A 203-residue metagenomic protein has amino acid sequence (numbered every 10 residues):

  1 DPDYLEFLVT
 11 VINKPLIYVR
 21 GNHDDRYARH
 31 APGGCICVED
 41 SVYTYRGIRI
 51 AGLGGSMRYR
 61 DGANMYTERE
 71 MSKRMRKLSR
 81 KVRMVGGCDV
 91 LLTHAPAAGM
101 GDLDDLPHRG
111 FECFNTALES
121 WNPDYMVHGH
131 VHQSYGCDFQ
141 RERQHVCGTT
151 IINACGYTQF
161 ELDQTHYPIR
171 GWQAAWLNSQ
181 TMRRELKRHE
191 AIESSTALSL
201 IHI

Functional and structural regions predicted by a protein language model:
D3, F7-T10, H23-C113: Conserved catalytic scaffold of divalent metal-dependent phosphoesterases
E6-T10, I17-R20, D24, R29-I36 (+1 more regions): Conserved beta-sheet core of the metallophosphoesterase superfamily
G99, Y135, E193-S194: Intrinsically disordered, low-complexity segments enriched in polar/charged small residues
Q173-N178: Fungi-biased regulatory scaffold/adaptor regions
E185-R188, E193: C-terminal regulatory/interaction regions
I201-I203: Conserved small/polar residues in nucleotide/adenosyl-binding loops
